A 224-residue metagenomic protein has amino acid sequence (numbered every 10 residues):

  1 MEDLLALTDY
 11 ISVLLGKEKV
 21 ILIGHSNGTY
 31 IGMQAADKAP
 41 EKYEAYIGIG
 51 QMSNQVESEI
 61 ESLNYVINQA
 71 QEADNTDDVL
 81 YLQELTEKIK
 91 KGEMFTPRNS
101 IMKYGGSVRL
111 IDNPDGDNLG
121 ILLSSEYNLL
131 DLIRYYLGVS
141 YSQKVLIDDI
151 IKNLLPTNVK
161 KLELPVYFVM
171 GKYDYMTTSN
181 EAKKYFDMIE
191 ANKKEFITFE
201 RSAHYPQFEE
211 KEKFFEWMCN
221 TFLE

Functional and structural regions predicted by a protein language model:
E2-K19: Conserved acidic catalytic loop of the alpha/beta-hydrolase fold
E18-I60: Conserved hydrolase catalytic core segment
I49-D78, E84: Flexible "cap/lid" loop of the alpha/beta hydrolase fold
A73-T157, L164: Alpha/beta-hydrolase
L162, F168-M170, D174: Short beta-strand/loop motif that positions the catalytic acidic residue of the alpha/beta-hydrolase fold
Y175-E181: Conserved alpha/beta-hydrolase "acid-adjacent" motif
D187-Y205: Catalytic histidine neighborhood in serine/cysteine hydrolases with alpha/beta-hydrolase-type architecture
S202-K211, F215: Catalytic histidine-centered segment of alpha/beta-hydrolase-like enzymes
